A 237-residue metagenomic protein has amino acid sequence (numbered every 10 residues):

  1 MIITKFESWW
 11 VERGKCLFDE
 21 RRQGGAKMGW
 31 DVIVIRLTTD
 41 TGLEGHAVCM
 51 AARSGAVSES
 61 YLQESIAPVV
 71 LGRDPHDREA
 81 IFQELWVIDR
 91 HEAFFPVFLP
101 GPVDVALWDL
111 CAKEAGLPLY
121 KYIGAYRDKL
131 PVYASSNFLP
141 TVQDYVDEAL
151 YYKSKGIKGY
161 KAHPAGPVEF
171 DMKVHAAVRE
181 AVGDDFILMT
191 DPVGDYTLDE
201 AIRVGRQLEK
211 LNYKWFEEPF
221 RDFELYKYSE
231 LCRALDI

Functional and structural regions predicted by a protein language model:
M1-H46, M50-A51: Structured beta-strand/loop patches that form or line metal/cofactor-binding pockets in enzymes
I3, G42, I66, V103 (+4 more regions): Conserved, mostly hydrophobic/aromatic
T38-E114: Metal- or metallocofactor-binding catalytic centers and their adjacent structured scaffolds across diverse enzyme
R78, L119-Y122, W215-D222: Flexible, glycine/charged-enriched surface loops at secondary-structure junctions
A93, K129-D144, H163-P164, P192-L198: Active-site mouth loops of central-metabolism enzymes
E114-P140, V174, R179-F186: N-terminal small/glycine-rich loop or linker at the start of catalytic domains across soluble metabolic enzymes
L150-K153, E209: Non-catalytic positions within long, well-ordered alpha-helices that form the structural scaffold/packing of enzyme
A162, V168-I237: Catalytic core of soluble alpha/beta enzymes
